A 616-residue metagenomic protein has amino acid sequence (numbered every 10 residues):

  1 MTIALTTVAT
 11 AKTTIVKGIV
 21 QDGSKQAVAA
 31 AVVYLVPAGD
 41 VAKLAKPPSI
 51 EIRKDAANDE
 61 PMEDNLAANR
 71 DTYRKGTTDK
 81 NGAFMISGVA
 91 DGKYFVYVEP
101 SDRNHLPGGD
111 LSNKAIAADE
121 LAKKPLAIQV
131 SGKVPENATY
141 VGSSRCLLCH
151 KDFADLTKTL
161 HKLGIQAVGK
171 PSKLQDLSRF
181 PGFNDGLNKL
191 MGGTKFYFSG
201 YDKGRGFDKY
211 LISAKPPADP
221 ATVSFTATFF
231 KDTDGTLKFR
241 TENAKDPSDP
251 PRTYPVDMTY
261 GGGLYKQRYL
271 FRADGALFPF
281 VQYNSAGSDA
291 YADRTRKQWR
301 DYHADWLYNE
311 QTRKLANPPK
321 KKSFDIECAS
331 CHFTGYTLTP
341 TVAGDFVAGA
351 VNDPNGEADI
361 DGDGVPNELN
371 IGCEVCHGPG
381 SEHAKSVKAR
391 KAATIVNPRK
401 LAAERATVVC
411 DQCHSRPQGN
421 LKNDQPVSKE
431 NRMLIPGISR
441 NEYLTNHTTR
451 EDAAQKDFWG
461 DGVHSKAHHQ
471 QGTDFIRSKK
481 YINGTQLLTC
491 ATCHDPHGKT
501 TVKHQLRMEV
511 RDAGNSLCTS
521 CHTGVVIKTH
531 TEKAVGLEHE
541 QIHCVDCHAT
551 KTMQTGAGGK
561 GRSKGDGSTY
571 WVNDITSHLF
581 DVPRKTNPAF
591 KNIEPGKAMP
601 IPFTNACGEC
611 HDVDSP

Functional and structural regions predicted by a protein language model:
I3, T7-T10, S112-N137: Extracellular beta-sheet/turn segments enriched in Thr/Pro/Gly and aliphatic residues
G18, V33, D71, T78-A90 (+1 more regions): Glycine-centered loop-to-beta-strand initiation motif
G18-A29: Structural motif
A31-A38, V96: Hydrophobic beta-strand segments
G39-G88: Short, acidic Ser/Thr/Gly-rich low-complexity loop/linker segments typical of extracellular and cell-surface proteins
G92-R103: A short, solvent-exposed beta-strand micro-motif common in secreted/extracellular proteins
V134-L148, P602: Local sequence-structure signature of Cys/Sec-based thiol-disulfide redox active-site neighborhoods
D152-Y260, R268-L270, R294-A304, T337-L487 (+2 more regions): Primarily the internal scaffold of c-type cytochrome electron-transfer domains, especially repeated/multiheme c-type
